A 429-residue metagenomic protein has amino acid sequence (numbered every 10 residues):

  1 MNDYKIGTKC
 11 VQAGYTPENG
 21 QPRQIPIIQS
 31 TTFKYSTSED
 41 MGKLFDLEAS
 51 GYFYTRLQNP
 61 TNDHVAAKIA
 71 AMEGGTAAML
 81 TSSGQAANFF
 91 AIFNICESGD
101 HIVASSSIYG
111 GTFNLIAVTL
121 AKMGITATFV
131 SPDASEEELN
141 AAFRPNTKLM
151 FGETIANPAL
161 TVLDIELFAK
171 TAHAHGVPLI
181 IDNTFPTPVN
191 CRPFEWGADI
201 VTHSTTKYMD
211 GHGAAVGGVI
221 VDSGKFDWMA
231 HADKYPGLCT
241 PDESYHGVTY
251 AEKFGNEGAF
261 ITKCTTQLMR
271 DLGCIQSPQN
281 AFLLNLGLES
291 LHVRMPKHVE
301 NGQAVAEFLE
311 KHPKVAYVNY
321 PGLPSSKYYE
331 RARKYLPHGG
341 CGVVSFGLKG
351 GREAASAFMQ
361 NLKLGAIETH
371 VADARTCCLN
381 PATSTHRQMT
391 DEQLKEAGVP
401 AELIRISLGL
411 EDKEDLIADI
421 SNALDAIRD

Functional and structural regions predicted by a protein language model:
M1-N59, A67: N-terminal "arm"/small-domain region of PLP-dependent enzymes with the aminotransferase-like
G7-T16, A78-K311: Conserved PLP-enzyme active-site core in the AAT-like
T32, S223-F226, L348-G351: Short loop segments at secondary-structure junctions
T37-F89, G111-T119: Conserved N-terminal alpha-helix of the aminotransferase class I/II PLP-enzyme fold
G74, K314-Y317, E402: Glycine-centered tight turns that cap/initiate beta-strands
A117-V118, T126-A127, A141, P145-K148 (+4 more regions): PLP-dependent enzyme catalytic core of the Aspartate aminotransferase-like
V221, S345-G347, S407-G409: Short hydrophobic/aromatic beta-strand micro-patches that form the beta-sheet surface supporting nucleotide- or nucleic
L272-I275, Q279-A281, L286, S290 (+5 more regions): Conserved small-domain helix->loop->beta segment predominantly found in fold-type I
